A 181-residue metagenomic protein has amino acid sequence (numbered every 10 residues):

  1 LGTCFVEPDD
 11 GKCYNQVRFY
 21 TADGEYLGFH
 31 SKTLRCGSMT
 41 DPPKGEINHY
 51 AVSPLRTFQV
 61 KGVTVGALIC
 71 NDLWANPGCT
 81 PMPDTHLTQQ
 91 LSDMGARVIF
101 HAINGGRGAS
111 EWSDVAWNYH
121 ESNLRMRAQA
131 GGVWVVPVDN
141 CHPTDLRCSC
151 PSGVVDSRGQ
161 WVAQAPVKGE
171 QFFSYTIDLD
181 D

Functional and structural regions predicted by a protein language model:
L1-G2, W74-F172: CN hydrolase (nitrilase-like) catalytic-core segments centered on the catalytic cysteine and neighboring Lys/Glu
T3, N15-F19, R56-T57, S152-V154 (+1 more regions): Short beta-strand scaffold segments in enzyme catalytic cores
P8-V98, A102-I103, W112, A116-Y119: Active-site catalytic loop in hydrolytic enzyme cores
H30, F58, V138, A165 (+1 more regions): Hydrophobic residues at beta-strand termini and immediately following loops that shape nucleotide-binding pockets
I177-D181: A short C-terminal boundary segment appended to hydrolase-like catalytic domains
